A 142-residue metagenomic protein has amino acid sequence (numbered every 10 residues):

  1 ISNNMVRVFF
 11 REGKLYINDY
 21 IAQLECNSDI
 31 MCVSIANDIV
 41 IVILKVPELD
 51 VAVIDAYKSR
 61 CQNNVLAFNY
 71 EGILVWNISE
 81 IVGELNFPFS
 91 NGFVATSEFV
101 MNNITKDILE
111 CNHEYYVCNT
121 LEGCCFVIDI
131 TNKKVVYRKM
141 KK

Functional and structural regions predicted by a protein language model:
I1-D38: N-terminal leader/targeting helix
I1-F10, D38-K58, F93-T96, N102 (+1 more regions): Short beta-strand elements that form the blades of beta-propeller/WD-repeat-like and other beta-sheet-rich scaffold
E12-L15, R60-N63, G123: Repetitive beta-architecture junctions, highlighting loop-to-beta-strand starts across blade-like repeats
G13-C26, E71-F87, V136-K139: Aromatic (tryptophan-biased) beta-strands that constitute blades/sheets of beta-rich domains
I17, V65-A67, V127-D129: Conserved blade-register residue in beta-propeller folds
E25-D38, E80-L109, K141-K142: Repeated scaffold domains used in trafficking and secretory/extracellular systems, primarily beta-propellers
S59-E71: Beta-propeller blade signature
N69-E71, I130-K133: Short loop/turn segments that connect beta-strands within beta-propeller blades
